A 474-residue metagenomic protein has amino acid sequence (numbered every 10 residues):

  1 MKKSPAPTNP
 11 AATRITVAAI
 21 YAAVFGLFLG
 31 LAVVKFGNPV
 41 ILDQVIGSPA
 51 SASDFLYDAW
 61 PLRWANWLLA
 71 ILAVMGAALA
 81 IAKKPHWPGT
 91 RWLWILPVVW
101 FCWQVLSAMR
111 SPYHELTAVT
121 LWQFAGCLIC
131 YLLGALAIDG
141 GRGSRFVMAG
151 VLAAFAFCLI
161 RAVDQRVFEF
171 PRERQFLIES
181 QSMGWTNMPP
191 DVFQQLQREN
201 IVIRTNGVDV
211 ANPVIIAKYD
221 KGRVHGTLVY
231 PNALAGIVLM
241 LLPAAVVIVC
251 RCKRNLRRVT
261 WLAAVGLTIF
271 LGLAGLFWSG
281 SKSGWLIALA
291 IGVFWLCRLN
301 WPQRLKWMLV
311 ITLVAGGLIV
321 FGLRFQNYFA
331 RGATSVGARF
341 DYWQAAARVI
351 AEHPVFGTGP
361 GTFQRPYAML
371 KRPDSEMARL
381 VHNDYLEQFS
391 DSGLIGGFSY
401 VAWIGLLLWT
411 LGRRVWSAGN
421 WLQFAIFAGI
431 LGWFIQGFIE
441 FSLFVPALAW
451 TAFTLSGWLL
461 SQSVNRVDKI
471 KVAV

Functional and structural regions predicted by a protein language model:
M1-L106, P112-V119, I129-L152, R174-V210 (+6 more regions): Transmembrane signal-anchor hairpin modules in multi-pass inner-membrane enzymes, especially those that act on
Y21-A22, G26-L29, V74, P243-A244 (+4 more regions): Transmembrane alpha-helices of multi-pass inner-membrane enzymes
S107-R110, H114-T120, A162-V167, V229-N232 (+4 more regions): Helix-loop-helix junctions and helix-breaking kinks within/between transmembrane helices of multi-pass membrane
L152, R254-A274, W421-I430, A473: Short hydrophobic alpha-helices at membrane interfaces in multi-pass membrane enzymes
A153, F157-I178, S182-Q197, I201-D209 (+4 more regions): A membrane-periplasm/extracellular boundary helix in multi-pass inner-membrane enzymes that assemble envelope glycans
G222-N232, L273, E376-L411, G437: A conserved mid-to-late transmembrane alpha helix and its immediate loop/hinge that forms the functional core
V249-R254, L394-A425: Hydrophobic transmembrane alpha-helices and their immediate junctions
D341-A346, F356-R372, D384, Q388: Glycine- and aromatic-enriched periplasmic loops at the membrane-periplasm interface of multi-pass inner-membrane
